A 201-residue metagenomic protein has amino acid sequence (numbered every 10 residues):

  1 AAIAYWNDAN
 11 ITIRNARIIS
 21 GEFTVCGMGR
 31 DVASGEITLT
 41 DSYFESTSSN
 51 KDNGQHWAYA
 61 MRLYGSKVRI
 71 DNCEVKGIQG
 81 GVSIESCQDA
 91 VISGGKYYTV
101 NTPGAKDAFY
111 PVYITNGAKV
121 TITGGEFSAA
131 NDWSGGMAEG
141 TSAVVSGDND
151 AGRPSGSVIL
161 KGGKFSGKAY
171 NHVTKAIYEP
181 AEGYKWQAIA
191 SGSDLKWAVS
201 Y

Functional and structural regions predicted by a protein language model:
A1-A2, T12, S200-Y201: Short, intrinsically disordered, charge-balanced linker/junction segments flanking boundaries in proteins
A1-W6, I19-A33, E45-Y64, K76-E85 (+3 more regions): Extracellular beta-strand/beta-solenoid scaffold signature
Y5, I13, G29, L39 (+6 more regions): Intrinsically disordered, low-complexity peptide-like regions
A9, G35, S46-S48, A118 (+3 more regions): Solvent-exposed, low-complexity segments and loops of surface/extracellular structural proteins
N10-N15, S34-D41, K67-N72, D89-G94 (+4 more regions): All-beta strand scaffolds that present successive hydrophobic residues in beta-strands
T12, R17, D52, R69 (+9 more regions): Residue-level detector of intrinsically disordered/flexible regions characterized by low predicted structural confidence
S34, E45, K76, Y184-A188 (+1 more regions): Generic structural motif
G124-G125, A129-A130, G136-T141, S146-Y201: Extracellular/surface-exposed low-complexity segments
